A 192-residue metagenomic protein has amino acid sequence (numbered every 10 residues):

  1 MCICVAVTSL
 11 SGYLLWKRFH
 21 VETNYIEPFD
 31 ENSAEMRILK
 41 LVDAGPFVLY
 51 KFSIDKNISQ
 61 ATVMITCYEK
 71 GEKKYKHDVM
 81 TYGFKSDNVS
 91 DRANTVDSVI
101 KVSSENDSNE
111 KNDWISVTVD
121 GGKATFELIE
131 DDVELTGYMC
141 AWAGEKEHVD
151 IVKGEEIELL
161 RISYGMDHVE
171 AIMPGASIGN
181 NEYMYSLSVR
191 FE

Functional and structural regions predicted by a protein language model:
M1-L14: Hydrophobic membrane-insertion alpha-helices, especially the h-region of bacterial N-terminal signal peptides
C2-C4, C67, C140: Generic recognition of cysteine residues
A6-S9, D43, A176-I178: Short linear sequence motifs
G12-A93: N-terminal export/targeting and maturation segments
D78-E192: Extracytoplasmic electrostatic interaction patches
